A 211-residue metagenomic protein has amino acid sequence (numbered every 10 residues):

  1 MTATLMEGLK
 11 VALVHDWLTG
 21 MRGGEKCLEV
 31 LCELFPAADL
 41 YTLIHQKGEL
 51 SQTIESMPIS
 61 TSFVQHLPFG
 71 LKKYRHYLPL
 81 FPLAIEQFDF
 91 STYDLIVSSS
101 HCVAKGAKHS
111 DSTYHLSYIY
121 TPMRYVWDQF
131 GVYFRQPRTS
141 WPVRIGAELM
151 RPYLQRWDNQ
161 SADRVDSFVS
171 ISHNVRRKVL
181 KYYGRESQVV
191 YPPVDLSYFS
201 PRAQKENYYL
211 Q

Functional and structural regions predicted by a protein language model:
L5-T19, L43-I44: Nucleotide-activated donor-dependent transferases that construct or modify glycoconjugates
G24-L34: Short amphipathic alpha-helix
L34-K105: Active-site donor-binding segments of glycosyltransferases and PAPS-dependent sulfotransferases
L95-S98, H109-S140, Q188: Active-site proximal beta-strand in glycosyltransferases
R135-F168, V175-R176: Membrane-proximal helix-turn-helix segments that form the acceptor-binding/catalytic region of lipid-linked
N174, P193, K205: Carbohydrate-associated surface elements
Y191-F199: Short beta-strand->alpha-helix junction loop in the catalytic core of nucleotide-activated group-transfer enzymes
R202-Q211: Conserved donor-binding/catalytic core segment of Leloir-type glycosyltransferases
